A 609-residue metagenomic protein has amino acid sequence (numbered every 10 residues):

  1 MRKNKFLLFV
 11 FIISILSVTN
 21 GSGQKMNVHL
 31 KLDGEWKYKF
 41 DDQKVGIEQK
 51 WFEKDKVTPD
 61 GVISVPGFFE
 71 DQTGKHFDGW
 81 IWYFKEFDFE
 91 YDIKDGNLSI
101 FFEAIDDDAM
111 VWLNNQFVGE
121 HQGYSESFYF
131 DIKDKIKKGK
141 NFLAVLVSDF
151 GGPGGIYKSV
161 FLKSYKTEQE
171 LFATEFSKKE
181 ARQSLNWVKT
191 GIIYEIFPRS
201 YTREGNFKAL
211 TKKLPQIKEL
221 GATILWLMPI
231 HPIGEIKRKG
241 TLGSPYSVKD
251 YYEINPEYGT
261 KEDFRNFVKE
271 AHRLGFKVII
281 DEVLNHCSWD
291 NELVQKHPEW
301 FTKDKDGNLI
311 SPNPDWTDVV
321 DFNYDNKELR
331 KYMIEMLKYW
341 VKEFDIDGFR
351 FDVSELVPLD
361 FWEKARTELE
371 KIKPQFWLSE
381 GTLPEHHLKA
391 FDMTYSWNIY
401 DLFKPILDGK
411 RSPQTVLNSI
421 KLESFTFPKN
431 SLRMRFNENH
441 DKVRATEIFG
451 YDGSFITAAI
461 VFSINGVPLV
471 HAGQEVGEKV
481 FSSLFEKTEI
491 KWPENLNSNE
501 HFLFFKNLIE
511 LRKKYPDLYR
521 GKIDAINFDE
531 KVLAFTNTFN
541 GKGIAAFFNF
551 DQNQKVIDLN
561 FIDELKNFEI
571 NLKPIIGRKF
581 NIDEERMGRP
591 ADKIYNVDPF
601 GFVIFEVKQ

Functional and structural regions predicted by a protein language model:
F9-S17: Bacterial N-terminal signal peptides
Q24, V28-L32, D55, E170-T190 (+6 more regions): Carbohydrate-interacting/catalytic domains
L30-L32, Y38-D42, D78-L171: Accessory beta-strand-rich segments of carbohydrate-active enzymes
D33-G74, D78-W80, F150-F172, E235 (+2 more regions): Core domains of carbohydrate- and sulfate-ester-processing enzymes
A104-I105, S148, W226-K239, D281-D290 (+4 more regions): Short, solvent-exposed turn/loop segments enriched in Gly/Ser/Thr/Pro and often Arg
E180-Y194, P198-G205, L214-I224, P229-F344 (+1 more regions): Substrate-binding/active-site clefts of carbohydrate-active enzymes
I192-Y194, L225-L227, V278-I280, F349 (+3 more regions): Hydrophobic faces of well-ordered beta-strands that scaffold small-molecule active sites in alpha/beta enzyme cores
K342, D352-R433, F449-Y451, I460 (+5 more regions): Active-site-proximal helices and loops of the catalytic beta/alpha 8
